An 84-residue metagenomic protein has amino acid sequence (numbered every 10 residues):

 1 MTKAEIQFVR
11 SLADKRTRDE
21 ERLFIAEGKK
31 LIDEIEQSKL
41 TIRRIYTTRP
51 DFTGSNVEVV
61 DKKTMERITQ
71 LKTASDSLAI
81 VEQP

Functional and structural regions predicted by a protein language model:
M1-R49: Boundary-proximal intrinsically disordered activation/regulatory segments immediately upstream of a helical core
R22-L23, R43-I45, N56-E58, D76-A79: Structural motif
K29, T48-R49, V60-K62, V81-Q83: Fold-independent oxyanion-binding glycine-rich loops and adjacent beta-strand/coil segments at enzyme active sites
T53-E66: Active-site regions of enzymes building and remodeling cell-envelope glycoconjugates
R67-P84: Hydrophobic alpha-helical segments and helix pairs
